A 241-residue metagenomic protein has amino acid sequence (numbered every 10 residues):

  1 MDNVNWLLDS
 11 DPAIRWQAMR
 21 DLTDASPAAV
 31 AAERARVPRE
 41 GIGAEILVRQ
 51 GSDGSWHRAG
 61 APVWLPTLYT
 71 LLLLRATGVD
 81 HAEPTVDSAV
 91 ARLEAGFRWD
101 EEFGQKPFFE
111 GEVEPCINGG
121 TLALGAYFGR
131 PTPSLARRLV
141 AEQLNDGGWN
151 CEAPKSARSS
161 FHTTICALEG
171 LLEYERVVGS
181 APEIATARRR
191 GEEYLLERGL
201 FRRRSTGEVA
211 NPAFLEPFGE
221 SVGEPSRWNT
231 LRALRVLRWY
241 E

Functional and structural regions predicted by a protein language model:
M1-E241: Preference for long, amphipathic alpha-helical scaffolds in soluble/luminal domains and all-alpha bundles
